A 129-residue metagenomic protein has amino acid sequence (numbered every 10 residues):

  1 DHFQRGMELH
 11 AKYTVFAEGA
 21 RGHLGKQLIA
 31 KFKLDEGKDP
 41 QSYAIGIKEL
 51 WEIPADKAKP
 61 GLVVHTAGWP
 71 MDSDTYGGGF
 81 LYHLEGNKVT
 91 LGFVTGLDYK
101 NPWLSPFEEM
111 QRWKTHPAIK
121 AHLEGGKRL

Functional and structural regions predicted by a protein language model:
D1-G125: Predominantly flavin-linked oxidoreductase catalytic cores and closely associated redox partners
K127-L129: FAD-site-proximal beta/loop scaffold in flavoenzymes
